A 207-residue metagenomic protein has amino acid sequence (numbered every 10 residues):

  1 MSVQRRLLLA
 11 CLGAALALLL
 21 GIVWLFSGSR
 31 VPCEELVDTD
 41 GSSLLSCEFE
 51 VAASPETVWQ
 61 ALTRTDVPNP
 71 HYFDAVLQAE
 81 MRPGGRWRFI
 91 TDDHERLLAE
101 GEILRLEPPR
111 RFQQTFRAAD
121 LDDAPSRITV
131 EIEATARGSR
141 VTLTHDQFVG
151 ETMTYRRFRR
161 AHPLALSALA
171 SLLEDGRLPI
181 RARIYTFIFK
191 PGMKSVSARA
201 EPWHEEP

Functional and structural regions predicted by a protein language model:
S2-C11, A15-Q78, P202-P207: Hydrophobic ligand-binding cavity/cleft-lining segments
S2-L16, G21-L25, R30-P32, L77-Q78 (+2 more regions): Hydrophobic-ligand binding "helix-grip"
R5-A15, G21-R30, D146-E206: A conserved amphipathic terminal alpha-helix motif
S46, D66-E100, P109-R111, R183-P191 (+1 more regions): Short beta-edge strand/loop motif at the mouth of beta-sheet-based domains
F49-E56, L97, T152-P163: Soluble non-cytosolic domains of exported or imported proteins
P55, L62-D66, T91, E107 (+2 more regions): Sec/Tat-exported extracytoplasmic proteins
V58-L62, P68, W87, I103 (+4 more regions): Hydrophobic pocket/interface hotspot
P83-R86, E95-L97, D122-I128, R137-V141 (+3 more regions): Low-complexity, flexible helical/coil segments
